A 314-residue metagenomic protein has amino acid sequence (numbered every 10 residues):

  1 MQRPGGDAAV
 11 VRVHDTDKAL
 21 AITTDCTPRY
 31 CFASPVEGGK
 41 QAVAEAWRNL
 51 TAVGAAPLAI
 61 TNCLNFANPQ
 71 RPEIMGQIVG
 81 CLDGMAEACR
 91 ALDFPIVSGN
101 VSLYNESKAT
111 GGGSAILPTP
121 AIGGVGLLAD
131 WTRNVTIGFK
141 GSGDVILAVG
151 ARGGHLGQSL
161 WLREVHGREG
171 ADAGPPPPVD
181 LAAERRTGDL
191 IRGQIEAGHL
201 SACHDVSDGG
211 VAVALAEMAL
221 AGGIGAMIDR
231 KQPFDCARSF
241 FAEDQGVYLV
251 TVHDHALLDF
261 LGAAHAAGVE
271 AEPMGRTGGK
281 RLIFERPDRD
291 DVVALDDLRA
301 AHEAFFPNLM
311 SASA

Functional and structural regions predicted by a protein language model:
M1-G154, S159-G167, A173, F241: Glycine-rich phosphate/pyrophosphate-binding loop regions near the starts of catalytic domains
G38, A42-E45, R186-L190, A214: Well-ordered alpha-helical segments embedded in enzymatic catalytic cores
C81-A88, L92, V97, V101-A121 (+3 more regions): Glycine-/charge-enriched secondary-structure boundary and capping motifs
G138, D180, H204: Glycine- and other small-residue-rich loops at beta-strand/loop junctions that grip anionic moieties
V179-R186: C-terminal transmembrane module of polytopic alpha-helical membrane proteins
